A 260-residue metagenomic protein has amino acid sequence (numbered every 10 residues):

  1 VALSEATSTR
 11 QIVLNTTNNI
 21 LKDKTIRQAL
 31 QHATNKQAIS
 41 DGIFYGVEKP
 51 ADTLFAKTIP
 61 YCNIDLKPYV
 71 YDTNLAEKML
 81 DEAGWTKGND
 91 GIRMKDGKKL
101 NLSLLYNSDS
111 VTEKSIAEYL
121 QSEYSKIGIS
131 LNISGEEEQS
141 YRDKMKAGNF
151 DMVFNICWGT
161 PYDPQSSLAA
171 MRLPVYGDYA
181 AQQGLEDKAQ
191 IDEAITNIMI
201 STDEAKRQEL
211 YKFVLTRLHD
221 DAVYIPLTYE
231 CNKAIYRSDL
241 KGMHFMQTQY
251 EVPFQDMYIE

Functional and structural regions predicted by a protein language model:
V1-S4, V13-K24, Y61-K78, G88-L100 (+3 more regions): Short, solvent-exposed loop/beta-turn-alpha elements that line the ligand-binding surface or hinge of extracytoplasmic
E5-N18, K49, A56-T58, A222: Periplasmic solute-binding protein
V13, A38-I43, Q139-L173, L218: Pocket-flanking alpha-helical
K22-S122, F213: Append "and occasionally in soluble cytosolic enzymes with long acidic Gly/Pro-rich linkers
D41, A83-Y106, V153-C157, S201-R237: Bilobed periplasmic-binding protein-like "clamshell/Venus-flytrap" ligand-binding domains
T86-T160, N232: Ligand/substrate-recognition segments at binding pockets and active sites
E118-K126, M199-I200, K206-E209, D256-E260: Conserved C-terminal helix/tail region of periplasmic/extracytoplasmic solute-binding proteins
